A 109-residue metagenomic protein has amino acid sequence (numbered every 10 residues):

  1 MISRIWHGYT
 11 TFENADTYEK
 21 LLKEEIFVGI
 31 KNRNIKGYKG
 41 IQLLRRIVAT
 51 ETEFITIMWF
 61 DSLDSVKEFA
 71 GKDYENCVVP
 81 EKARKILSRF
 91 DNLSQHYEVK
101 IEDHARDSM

Functional and structural regions predicted by a protein language model:
M1, I30-R33, L44: Exposed boundary/loop context
S3-Y9, Q42-Y74: Short, well-ordered beta-strand segments in beta-rich or mixed alpha/beta enzyme and ligand-binding folds
Y9-L22: Short, surface-exposed ligand-recognition loops at beta-strand->loop->(often short) alpha-helix junctions that present
F12, F60-S62, E98-D103: Non-catalytic surface loops within mature trypsin-like serine protease
D16-Y18, E51, V66-E68, H104-R106: Short acidic, gly/pro-rich beta-turn/loop elements at beta-sheet edges and active-site/ligand-binding grooves
E24-G37, W59-H96: An amphipathic, aromatic/His-enriched active-site/gating alpha helix that lines ligand/cofactor pockets
K39-T52, V78-M109: Glycine-rich beta-strand-turn "strand-cap" elements at beta-sheet edges
